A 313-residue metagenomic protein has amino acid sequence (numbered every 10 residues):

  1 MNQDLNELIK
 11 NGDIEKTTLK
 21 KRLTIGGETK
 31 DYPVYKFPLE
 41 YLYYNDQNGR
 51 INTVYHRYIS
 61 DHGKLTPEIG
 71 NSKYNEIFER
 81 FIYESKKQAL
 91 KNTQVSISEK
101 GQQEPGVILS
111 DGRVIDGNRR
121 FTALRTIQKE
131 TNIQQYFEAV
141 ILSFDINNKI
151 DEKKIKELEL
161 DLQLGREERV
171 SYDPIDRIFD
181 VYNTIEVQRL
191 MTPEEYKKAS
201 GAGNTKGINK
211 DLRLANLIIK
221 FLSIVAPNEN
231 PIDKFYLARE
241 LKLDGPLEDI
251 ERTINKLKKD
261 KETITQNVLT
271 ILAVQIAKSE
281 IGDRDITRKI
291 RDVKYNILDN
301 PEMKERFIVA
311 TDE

Functional and structural regions predicted by a protein language model:
M1-Q134: Short, charged/polar connector segments at secondary-structure boundaries
D4, K73-I77, N92, D180 (+4 more regions): Exposed alpha-helical structural elements
K10, I14, T24-I25, Y44-Q47 (+7 more regions): Generic surface-pattern signal
G49, E104, Q188-T192, K261 (+2 more regions): Short secondary-structure junctions and interdomain/linker hinges
F81-I82, K129, Q135-S223: Amphipathic, charge-rich alpha-helical segments that serve as recognition/docking helices
R119-Q134, A273-I281, Y295-P301, I308-A310: Short active-site loop/helix that positions an aromatic residue
I133-F137, I178, N204-A277: Amphipathic alpha-helical "recognition" segments
L190-L237, I281-E313: C-terminal intrinsically disordered extensions
